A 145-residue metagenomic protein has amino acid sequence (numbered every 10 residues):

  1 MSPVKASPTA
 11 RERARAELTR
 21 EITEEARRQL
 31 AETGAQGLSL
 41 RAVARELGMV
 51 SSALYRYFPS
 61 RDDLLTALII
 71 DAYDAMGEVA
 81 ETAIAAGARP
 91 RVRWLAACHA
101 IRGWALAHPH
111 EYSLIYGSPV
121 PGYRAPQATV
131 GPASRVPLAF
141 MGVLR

Functional and structural regions predicted by a protein language model:
M1-P3, A125-R145: Intrinsic, short, N-terminal disordered tails of RNA polymerase sigma-factor systems
M1-T33, G37-A42, E46, P59-T66: Basic, helix-initiating cap at the start of DNA-binding domains
E17, E21-R28, E46, D63-A83 (+6 more regions): Alpha-helical structural segments
T33, R61, A83-G87, H108: Short coil/turn helix-boundary motifs
G48-F58: Short hydrophobic/aromatic patch on the recognition helix
T82-R89, V120-Y123: Helix-loop segments that flank and shape redox-cofactor active sites
A107-Q127: Amphipathic alpha-helical segments used for helix-helix packing
